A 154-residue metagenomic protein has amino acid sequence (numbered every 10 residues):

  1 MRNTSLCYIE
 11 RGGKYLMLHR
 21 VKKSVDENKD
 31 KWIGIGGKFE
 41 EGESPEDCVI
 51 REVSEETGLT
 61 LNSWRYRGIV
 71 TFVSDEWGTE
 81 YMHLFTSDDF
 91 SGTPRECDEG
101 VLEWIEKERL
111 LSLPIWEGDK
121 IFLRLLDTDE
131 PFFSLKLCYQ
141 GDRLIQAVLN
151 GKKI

Functional and structural regions predicted by a protein language model:
M1-M17, K38-F39: Conserved N-terminal beta-strand and adjoining loop/helix that marks the start of the Nudix/MutT-like hydrolase domain
N3-S5, G13, E80-M82, G100 (+1 more regions): Change "...and in nucleic-acid phosphodiester-cleaving endonucleases..." to "...and in nucleic-acid processing enzymes
K14, K22, T71: Short, glycine/serine-rich, charged loops/turns that create anion-binding and catalytic segments at active sites
V25-D30: A conserved beta-turn-beta hairpin within the catalytic core of GNAT-like acetyltransferases that forms part
W32-K38: Short glycine-enriched, charge-decorated loop/helix-capping segments at active-site entrances that position
F39-N62, F72-L126, A147-I154: Unchanged
G68: Catalytic phosphate/metal-binding cores of nucleic-acid and nucleotide-processing enzymes, i.e., regions that mediate
T128-I154: Charged phosphate-binding loop/patch that engages nucleotide di/tri-phosphates or the phosphate backbone of nucleic
